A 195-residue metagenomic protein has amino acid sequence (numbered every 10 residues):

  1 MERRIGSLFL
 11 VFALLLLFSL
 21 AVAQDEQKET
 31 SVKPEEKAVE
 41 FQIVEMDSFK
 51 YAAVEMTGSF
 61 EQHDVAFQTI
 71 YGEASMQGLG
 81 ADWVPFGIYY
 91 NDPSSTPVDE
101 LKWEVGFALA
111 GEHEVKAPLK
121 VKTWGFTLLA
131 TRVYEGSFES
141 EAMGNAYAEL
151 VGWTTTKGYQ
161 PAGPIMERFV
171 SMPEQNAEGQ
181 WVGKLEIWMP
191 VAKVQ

Functional and structural regions predicted by a protein language model:
M1-F9: Bacterial N-terminal signal peptides that target proteins for export
G6-S7, F18-Q195: A solvent-exposed interaction/effector surface
V11-L17: Sec-dependent N-terminal signal peptides of Gram-positive bacterial secreted proteins and lipoproteins
